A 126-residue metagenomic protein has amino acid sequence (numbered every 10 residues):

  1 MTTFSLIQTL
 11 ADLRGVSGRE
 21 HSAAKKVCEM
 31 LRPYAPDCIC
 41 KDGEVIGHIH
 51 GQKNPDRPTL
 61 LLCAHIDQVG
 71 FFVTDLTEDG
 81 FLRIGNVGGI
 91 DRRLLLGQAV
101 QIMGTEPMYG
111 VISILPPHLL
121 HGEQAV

Functional and structural regions predicted by a protein language model:
M1-V126: N-terminal hydrophobic/helix-forming segments and targeting peptides
